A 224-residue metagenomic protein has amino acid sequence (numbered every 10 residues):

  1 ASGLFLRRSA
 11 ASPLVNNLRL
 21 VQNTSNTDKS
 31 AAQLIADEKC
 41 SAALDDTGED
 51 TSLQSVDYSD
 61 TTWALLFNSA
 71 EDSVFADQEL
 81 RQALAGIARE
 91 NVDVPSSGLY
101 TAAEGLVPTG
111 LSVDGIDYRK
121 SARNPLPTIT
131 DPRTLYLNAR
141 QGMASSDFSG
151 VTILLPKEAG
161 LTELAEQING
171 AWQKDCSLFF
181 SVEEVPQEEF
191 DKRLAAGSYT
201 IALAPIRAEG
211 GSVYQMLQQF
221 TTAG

Functional and structural regions predicted by a protein language model:
G3-L4, N16-T24, F148-K157, F180-V182: Short, well-ordered beta-strand elements
R8-E49: Ligand-site clamp/hinge motif
A11-N16, R133-T152: Immediate post-signal peptide segment of exported/extracytoplasmic ligand-binding proteins
T27-S41, E79, E166-D175, E188-Y199: Short helices/loops that flank or line small-molecule/ion binding pockets
D37, T61-V113, S149-A159: Alpha-helical secondary-structure segments
L53-S69, T221-G224: Periplasmic-binding protein-like
G86, G98-G142, G160-T162: Structural transition elements
E189-G224: Acidic-aromatic pocket-rim loops
